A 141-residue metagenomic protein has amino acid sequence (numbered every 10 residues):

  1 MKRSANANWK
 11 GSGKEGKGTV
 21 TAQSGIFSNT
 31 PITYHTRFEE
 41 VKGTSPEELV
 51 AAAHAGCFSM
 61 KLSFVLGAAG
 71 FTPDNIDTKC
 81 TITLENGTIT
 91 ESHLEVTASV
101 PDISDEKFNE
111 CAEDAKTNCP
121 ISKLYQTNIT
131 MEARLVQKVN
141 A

Functional and structural regions predicted by a protein language model:
M1-A52, S59-A141: Extended beta-strand/beta-hairpin segments
